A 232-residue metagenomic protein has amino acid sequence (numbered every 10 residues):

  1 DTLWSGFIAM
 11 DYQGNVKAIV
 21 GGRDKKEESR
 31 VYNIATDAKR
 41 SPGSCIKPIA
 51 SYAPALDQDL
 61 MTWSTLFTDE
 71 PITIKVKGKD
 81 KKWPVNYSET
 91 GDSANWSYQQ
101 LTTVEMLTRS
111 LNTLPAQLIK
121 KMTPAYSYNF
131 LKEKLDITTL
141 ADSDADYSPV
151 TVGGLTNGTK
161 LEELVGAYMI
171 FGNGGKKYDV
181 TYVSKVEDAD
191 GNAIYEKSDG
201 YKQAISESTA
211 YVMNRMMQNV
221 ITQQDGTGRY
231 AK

Functional and structural regions predicted by a protein language model:
D1-L3, F7-A9, A18-I19, K25-A38 (+1 more regions): A penicillin-recognizing enzyme superfamily signal
D1-Q13, L101-L107, K120: Beta-lactamase-like hydrolase cores
L3-W4, E27-I49, W63-P71, Q100 (+1 more regions): Short active-site loop at a secondary-structure junction that contains or immediately precedes the catalytic residue(s)
G14, S41-D69, M106, G166-F171 (+1 more regions): Active-site SXXK
V16-R30, L131-D144: Active-site-adjacent bridging/hinge elements
Q58-T62, I74, L114, M122 (+5 more regions): A generic secondary-structure signal for well-formed alpha-helical elements
M61-S127, A189-N219: Conserved catalytic neighborhood of penicillin-recognizing serine enzymes
K82-T90, T123-G166: Mid-domain, small-residue-enriched loop/turn segments at the edges of structured enzyme/sensor domains
